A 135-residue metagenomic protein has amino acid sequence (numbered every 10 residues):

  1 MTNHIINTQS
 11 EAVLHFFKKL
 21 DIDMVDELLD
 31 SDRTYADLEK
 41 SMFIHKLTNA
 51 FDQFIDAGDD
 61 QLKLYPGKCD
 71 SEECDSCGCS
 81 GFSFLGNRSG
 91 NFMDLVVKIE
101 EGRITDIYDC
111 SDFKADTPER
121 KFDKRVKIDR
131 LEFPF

Functional and structural regions predicted by a protein language model:
M1-H15, K19: Short, low-complexity N-terminal intrinsically disordered segments enriched in polar/charged residues
K19-T34: Short, well-ordered alpha-helical segments enriched in acidic and aromatic residues
R33-N49: Short, charge-rich amphipathic alpha-helical segments embedded in non-transmembrane helical bundles/solenoids
H45-K98: Surface-exposed, charged secondary-structure patches
V97-D106: Short, solvent-exposed coil/turn segments at beta-strand boundaries
Y108-F135: Low-complexity, intrinsically disordered terminal/linker segments enriched in charged and Gly/Pro repeats
